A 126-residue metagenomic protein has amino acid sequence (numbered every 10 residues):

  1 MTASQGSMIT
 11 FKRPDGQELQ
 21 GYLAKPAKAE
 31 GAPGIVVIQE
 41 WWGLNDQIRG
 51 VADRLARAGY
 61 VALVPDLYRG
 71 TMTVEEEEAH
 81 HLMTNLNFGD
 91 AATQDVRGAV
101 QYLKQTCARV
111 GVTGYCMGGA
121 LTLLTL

Functional and structural regions predicted by a protein language model:
M1-L126: N-terminal cap/leader regions of alpha/beta-hydrolase-fold enzymes, predominantly small-molecule hydrolases
